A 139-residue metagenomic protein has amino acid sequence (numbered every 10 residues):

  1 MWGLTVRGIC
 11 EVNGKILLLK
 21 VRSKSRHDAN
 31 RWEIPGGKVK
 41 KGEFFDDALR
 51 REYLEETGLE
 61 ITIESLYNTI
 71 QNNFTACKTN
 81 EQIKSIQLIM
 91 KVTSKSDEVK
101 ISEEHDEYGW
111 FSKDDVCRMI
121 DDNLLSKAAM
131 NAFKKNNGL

Functional and structural regions predicted by a protein language model:
M1-L17, K91: Conserved N-terminal beta-strand and adjoining loop/helix that marks the start of the Nudix/MutT-like hydrolase domain
W2, D28-R31, T79-I86: A generic structural micro-feature
C10, I89-T93, W110-S112: Short, well-ordered beta-strand micro-motif
K15-E55: Conserved Nudix-box catalytic region and its N-terminal flanking loop in Nudix hydrolases and closely related
E33, E60, W110: Short aromatic/basic micro-patch
K41, S102-L139: Nudix hydrolase/Nudix homology domain
E60-T69: A short coil-to-beta-strand element that immediately follows conserved catalytic motifs
I70-E98: Active-site-adjacent beta-strand/loop module that shapes the phosphate/pyrophosphate-binding cleft
